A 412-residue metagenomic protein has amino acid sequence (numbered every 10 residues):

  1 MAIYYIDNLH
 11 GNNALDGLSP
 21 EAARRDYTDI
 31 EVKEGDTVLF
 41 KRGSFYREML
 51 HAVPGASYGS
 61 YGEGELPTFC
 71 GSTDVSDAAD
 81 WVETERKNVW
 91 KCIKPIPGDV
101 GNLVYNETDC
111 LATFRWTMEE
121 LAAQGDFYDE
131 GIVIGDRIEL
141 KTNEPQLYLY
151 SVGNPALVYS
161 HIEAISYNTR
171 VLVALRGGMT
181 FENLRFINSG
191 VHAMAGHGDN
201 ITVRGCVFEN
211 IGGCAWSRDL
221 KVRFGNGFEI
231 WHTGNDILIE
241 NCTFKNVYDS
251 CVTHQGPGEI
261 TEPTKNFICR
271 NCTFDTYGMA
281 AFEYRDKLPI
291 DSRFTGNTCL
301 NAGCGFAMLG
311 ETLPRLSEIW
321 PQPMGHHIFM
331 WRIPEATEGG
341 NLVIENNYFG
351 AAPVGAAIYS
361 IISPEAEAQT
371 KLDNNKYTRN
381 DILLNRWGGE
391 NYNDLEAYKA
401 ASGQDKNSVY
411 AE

Functional and structural regions predicted by a protein language model:
I3, G35-T37, G43, G55 (+14 more regions): Detector for repetitive beta-architecture
I3-H197, C214-K221, I230, L395 (+1 more regions): Extracellular polysaccharide-degrading/modifying enzymes targeting complex plant/algal/animal polysaccharides
N168-L172, I187, V191-A195, E209-D236 (+1 more regions): Glycine- and acidic/polar-rich repeat regions and solenoidal domains
